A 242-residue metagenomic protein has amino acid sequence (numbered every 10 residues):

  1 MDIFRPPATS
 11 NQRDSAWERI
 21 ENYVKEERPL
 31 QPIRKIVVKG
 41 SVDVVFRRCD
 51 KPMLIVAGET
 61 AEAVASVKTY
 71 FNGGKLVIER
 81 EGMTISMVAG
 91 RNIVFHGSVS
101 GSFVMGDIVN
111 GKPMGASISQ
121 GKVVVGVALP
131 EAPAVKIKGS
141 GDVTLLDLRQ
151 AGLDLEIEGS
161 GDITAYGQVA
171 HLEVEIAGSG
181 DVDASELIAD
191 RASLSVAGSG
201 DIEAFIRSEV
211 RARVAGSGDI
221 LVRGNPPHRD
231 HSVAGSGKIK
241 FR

Functional and structural regions predicted by a protein language model:
M1-R242: Intrinsically disordered, low-complexity terminal regions
